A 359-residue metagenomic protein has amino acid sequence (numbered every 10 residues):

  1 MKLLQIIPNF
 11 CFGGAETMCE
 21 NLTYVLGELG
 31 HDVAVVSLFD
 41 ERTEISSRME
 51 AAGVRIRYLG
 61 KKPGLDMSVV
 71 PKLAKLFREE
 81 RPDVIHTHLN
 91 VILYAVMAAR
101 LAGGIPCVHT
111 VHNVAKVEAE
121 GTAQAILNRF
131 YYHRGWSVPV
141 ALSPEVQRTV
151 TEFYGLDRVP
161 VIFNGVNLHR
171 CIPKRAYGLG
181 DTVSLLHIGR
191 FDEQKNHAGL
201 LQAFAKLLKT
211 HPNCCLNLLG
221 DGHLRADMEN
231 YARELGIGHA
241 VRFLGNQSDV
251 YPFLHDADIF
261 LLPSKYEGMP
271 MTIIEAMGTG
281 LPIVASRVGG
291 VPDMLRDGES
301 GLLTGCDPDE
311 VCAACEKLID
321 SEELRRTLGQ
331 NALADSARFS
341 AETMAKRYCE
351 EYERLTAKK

Functional and structural regions predicted by a protein language model:
Q5-M67, V161, H223: N-terminal strand-loop element at the rim of the active site of nucleotide-sugar-dependent glycosyltransferases
G13-Y24, V183, H187-K209, H223-N230: A conserved mid-protein helix/loop that constitutes part of the nucleotide-sugar donor-binding site
G64-S68, R148-F153, F163-D181, S248: Acidic anion/phosphate-binding donor-loop and adjacent secondary structure in glycosyltransferase catalytic cores
T87-Y94, V111: Short His-centered aromatic/hydrophobic patch
R233, E310, K317, L324-R338 (+1 more regions): A short, well-ordered alpha-helix in the C-terminal region of glycosyltransferases
N246, K265: Aromatic "clamp/platform" in nucleotide-sugar-dependent glycosyltransferases that forms part of the donor/acceptor
P282-A285, L295: Short hydrophobic beta-strand element within catalytic cores of glycosyltransferases and related nucleotide-activated
D297-G298, L302-D309, K317-E322: Conserved acidic donor-binding segment of nucleotide-sugar-dependent glycosyltransferases
